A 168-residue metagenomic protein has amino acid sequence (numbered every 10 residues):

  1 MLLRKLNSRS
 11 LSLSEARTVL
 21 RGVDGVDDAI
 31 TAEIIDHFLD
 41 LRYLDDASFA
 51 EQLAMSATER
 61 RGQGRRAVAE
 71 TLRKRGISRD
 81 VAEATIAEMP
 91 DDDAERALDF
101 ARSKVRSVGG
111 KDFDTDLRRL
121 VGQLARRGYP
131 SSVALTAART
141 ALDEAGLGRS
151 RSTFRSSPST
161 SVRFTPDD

Functional and structural regions predicted by a protein language model:
M1-D168: An alpha-helical, amphipathic repeat domain used for nucleic-acid recognition, typified by the mTERF helical solenoid
